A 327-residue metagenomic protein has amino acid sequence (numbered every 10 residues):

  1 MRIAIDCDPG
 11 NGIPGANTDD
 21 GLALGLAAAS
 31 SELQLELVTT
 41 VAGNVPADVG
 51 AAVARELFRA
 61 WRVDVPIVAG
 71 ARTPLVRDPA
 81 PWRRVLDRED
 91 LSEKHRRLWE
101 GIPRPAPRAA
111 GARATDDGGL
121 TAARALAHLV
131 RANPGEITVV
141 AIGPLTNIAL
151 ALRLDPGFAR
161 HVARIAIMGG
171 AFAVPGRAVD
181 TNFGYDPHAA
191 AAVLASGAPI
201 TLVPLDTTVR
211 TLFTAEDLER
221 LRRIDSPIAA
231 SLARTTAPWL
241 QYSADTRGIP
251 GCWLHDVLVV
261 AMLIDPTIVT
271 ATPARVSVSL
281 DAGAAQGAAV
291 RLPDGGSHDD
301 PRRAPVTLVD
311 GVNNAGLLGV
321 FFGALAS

Functional and structural regions predicted by a protein language model:
M1, A23-S30, Q34, G184 (+2 more regions): Conformational coupling and interaction surfaces
M1-R55, W61-P66, R77, W99-A215: Active-site histidine-anchored catalytic micro-motif
A54-L57, R84-L86, F158, E219-L221: Short, hinge-like loop/turn segments at secondary-structure boundaries
F58-R62, R72, A326: Generic short alpha-helical segment signal, independent of protein family or function, capturing local helix propensity
V68-A106: Surface-exposed loop and adjacent secondary-structure segments within mature catalytic domains
P81, L91, R153, P175 (+2 more regions): Short amphipathic alpha-helical patches
